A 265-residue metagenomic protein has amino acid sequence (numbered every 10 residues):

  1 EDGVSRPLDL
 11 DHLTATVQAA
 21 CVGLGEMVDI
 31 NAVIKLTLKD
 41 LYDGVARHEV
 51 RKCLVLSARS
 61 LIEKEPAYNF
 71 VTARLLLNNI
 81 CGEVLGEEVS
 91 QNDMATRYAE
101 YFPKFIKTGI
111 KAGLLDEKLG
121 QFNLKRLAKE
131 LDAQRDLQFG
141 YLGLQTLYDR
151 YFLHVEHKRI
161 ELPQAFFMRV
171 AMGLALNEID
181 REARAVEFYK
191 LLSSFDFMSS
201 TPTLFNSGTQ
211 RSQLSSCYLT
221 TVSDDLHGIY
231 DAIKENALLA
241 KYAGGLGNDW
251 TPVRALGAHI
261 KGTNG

Functional and structural regions predicted by a protein language model:
E1-G265: Extended catalytic cores of very large enzyme megasubunits
